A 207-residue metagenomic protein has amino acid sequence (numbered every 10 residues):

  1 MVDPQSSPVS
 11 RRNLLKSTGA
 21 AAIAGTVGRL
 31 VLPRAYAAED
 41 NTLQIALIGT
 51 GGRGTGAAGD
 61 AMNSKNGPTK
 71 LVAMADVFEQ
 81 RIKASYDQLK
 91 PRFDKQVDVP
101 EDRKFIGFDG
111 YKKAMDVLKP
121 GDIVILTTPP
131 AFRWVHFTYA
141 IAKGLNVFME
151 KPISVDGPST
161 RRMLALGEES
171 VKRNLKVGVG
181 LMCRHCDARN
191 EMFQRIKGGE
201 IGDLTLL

Functional and structural regions predicted by a protein language model:
D3-A22: N-terminal secretory signal peptides and thylakoid transit peptides that target proteins across membranes
T18, T127-T128: Glycine-rich, N-terminal phosphate-binding loop of Rossmann-like dinucleotide-binding domains
A21-Q96, C183: N-terminal Rossmann-like dinucleotide-binding module
N41-L43, G67-K70, P100-D102, K119-V124 (+3 more regions): Loop/turn elements at helix/coil->beta-strand transitions in domains of secreted/extracellular proteins
G49, E200-L207: NAD(P)-dependent dehydrogenases' Rossmann-like dinucleotide-binding region
R92-D122, L126: A structured beta-alpha segment of the ubiquitous adenosine-cofactor-binding alpha/beta core
P130, W134-R184, G199: Beta-strand-loop-alpha-helix segment that lines the small-molecule cofactor/substrate pocket of alpha/beta enzymes
